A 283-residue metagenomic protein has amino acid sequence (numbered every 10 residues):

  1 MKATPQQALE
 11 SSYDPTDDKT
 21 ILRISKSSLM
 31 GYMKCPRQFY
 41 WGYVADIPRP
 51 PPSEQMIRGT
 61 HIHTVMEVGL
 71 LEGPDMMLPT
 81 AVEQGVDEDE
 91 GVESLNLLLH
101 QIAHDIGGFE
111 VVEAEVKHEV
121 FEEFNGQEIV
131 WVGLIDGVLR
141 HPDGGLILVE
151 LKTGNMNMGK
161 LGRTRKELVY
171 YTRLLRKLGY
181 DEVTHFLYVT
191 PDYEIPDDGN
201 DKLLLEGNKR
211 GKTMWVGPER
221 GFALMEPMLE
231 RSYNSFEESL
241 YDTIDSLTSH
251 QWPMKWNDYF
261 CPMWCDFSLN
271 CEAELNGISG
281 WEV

Functional and structural regions predicted by a protein language model:
M1-K19, M33-K34: Nuclease-adjacent, charged terminal/linker segments that flank catalytic cores
K2-A3, V68-M158, K177-T184: Catalytic cores of nuclease domains that cleave nucleic-acid phosphodiester backbones
D14-I21, R37-R49, L148, E238-H250: Short amphipathic alpha-helical segments and their helix-coil junctions
L22, K26-D75, W264-F267: Nuclease catalytic cores
I24, L161, R176-V283: Metal-dependent nuclease catalytic regions and adjoining charged, substrate-binding loops involved in nucleic-acid end
D46, E119, G154-M156, D192-I195 (+1 more regions): Short, solvent-exposed loop/turn segments at secondary-structure junctions
E54-R58, N157-R165: Active-site metal-coordination segments of metallo-dependent hydrolases
T164-K177: An active-site-proximal "capping" alpha-helix that borders the catalytic cofactor pocket
